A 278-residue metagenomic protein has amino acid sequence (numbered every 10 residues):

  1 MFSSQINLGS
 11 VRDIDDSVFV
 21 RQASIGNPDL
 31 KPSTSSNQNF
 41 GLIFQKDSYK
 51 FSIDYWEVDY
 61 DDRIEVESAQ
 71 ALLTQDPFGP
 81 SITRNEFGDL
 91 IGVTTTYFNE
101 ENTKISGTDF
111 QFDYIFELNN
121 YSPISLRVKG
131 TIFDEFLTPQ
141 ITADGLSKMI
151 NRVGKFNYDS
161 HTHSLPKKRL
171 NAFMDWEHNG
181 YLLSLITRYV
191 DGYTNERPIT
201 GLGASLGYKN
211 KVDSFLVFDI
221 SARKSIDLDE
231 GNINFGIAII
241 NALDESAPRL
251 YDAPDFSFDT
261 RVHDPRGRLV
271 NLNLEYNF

Functional and structural regions predicted by a protein language model:
M1-L8, E67-P77, T142-N151, I199-S205 (+1 more regions): Flexible, surface-exposed loop regions and adjacent strand-edge segments of Gram-negative outer-membrane beta-barrel
M1-S52, V58-D59, N85-T108, D113-L118 (+2 more regions): Outer-membrane beta-barrel signature, preferentially recognizing the C-terminal barrel domain of Gram-negative
I25-P28, T94-N99, G154-H161, A204-N210 (+1 more regions): Extracellular loop and loop/strand-boundary signature of outer-membrane beta-barrel proteins
F40-L42, F51-I53, F112, L126-G130 (+5 more regions): Membrane-embedded beta-strand positions of outer-membrane beta-barrel proteins
K46-S48, D59, D113-N119, I124-L126 (+4 more regions): Outer-membrane beta-barrel proteins
W56-R197: Gram-negative outer-membrane beta-barrel transporters
Y60-D61, D134, T187-G201, K224-F278: C-terminal beta-signal and adjacent terminal beta-strands/loops of Gram-negative outer-membrane beta-barrel proteins
T187, E196-V217, S221: Generic long, charged, amphipathic alpha-helical segments
